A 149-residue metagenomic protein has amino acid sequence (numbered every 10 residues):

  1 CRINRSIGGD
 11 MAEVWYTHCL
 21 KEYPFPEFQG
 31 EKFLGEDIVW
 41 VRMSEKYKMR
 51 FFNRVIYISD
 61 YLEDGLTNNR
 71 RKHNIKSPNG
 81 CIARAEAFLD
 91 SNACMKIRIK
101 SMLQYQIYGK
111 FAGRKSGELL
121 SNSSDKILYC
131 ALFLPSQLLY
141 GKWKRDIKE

Functional and structural regions predicted by a protein language model:
C1-N69: Conserved nucleotide-sugar donor-binding catalytic segment
Y16, E36-V39, S77, C81 (+1 more regions): Alpha-helical structural motif
L34, K96-I99: Acidic/histidine metal-binding catalytic segments
G35-N53, F88-A93, F111-L128: Short flexible/disordered coil segments
Y57-L62, N69-M95: Catalytic core of nucleotide-sugar-dependent glycosyltransferases
I82, I99-K100, G117-E118: Conserved positions within tetratricopeptide repeat
R98-Y108: Structural register within alpha-helical repeat arrays
G109-E149: Membrane-interface aromatic/basic loop that binds lipid-linked glycans or pyrophosphate carriers, typified by
